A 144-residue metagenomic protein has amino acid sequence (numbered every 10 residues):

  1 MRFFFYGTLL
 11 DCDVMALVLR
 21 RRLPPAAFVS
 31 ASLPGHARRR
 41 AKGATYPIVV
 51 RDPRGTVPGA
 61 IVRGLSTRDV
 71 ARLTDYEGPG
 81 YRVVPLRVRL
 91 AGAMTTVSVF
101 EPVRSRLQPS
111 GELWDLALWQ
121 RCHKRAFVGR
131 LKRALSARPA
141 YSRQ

Functional and structural regions predicted by a protein language model:
M1-Q144: Glycine-aromatic micro-motifs
